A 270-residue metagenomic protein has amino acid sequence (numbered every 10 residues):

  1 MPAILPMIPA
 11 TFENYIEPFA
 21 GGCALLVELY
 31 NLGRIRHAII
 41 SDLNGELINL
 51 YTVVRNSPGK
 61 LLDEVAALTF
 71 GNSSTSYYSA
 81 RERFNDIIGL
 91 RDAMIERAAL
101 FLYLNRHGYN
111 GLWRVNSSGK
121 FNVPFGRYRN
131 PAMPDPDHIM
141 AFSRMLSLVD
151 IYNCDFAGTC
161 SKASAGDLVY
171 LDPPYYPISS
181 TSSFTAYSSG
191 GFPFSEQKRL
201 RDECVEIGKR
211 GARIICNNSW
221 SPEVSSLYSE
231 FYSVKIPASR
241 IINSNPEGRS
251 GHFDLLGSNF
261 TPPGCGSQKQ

Functional and structural regions predicted by a protein language model:
M1-T11: Conserved alpha-helix/loop element of class I SAM-dependent methyltransferases that forms part of the SAM/SAH-binding
T11-N85, A132: SAM cofactor-binding core of SAM-dependent methyltransferases, primarily the Rossmann-like beta-alpha-beta module
F12-Y15, I35-H37, L146-V149, G208-I214: Short active-site oxyanion
R55-Y170, P174-F184, R199, E206-R210: SAM-dependent nucleic-acid methyltransferase catalytic core
H138-I139, N218-P222, T261: Short, polar loop motifs at secondary-structure junctions
A165-D254: Conserved acidic-Pro-Pro-aromatic motif
T261-Q270: Flexible, glycine-/basic-rich loop-and-beta segments that form/coincide with the SAM-dependent methyltransferase
